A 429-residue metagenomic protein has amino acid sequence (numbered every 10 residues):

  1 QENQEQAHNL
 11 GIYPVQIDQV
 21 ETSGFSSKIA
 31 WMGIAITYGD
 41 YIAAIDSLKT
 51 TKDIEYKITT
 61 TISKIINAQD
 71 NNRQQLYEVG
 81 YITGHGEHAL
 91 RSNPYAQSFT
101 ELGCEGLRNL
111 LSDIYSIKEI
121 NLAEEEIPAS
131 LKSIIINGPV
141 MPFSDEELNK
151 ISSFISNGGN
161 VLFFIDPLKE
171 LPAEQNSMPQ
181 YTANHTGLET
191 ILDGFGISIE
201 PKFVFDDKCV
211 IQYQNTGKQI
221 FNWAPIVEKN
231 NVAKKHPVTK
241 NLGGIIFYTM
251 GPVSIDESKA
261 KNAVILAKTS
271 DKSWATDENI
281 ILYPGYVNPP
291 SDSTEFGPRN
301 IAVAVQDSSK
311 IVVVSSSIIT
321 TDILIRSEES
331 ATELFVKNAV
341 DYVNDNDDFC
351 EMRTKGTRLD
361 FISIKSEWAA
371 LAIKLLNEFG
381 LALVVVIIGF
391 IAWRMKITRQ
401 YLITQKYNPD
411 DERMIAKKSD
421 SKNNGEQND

Functional and structural regions predicted by a protein language model:
Q1-D429: Short, surface-exposed patches at the edges or C-terminal ends of soluble domains, predominantly
